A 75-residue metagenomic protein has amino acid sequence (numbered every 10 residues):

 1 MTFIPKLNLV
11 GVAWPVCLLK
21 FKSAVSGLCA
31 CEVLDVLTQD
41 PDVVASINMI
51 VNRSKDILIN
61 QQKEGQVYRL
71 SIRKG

Functional and structural regions predicted by a protein language model:
M1, L28, Q62-E64: A generic structural signal for short, solvent-exposed coil/turn residues that cap or connect secondary-structure
M1-T2, G75: Absolute protein N-terminus
T2-G11: Short amphipathic
I4, C31-D35, V67-R69: Intrinsic-disorder/low-complexity, polar/charged segments enriched in Ser/Thr/Lys/Arg/Asp/Glu/Gln
L9, V16, K20-I57: Amphipathic, hydrophobic secondary-structure cores in small proteins
N48-G75: C-terminal structural segments of small proteins and small subunits
